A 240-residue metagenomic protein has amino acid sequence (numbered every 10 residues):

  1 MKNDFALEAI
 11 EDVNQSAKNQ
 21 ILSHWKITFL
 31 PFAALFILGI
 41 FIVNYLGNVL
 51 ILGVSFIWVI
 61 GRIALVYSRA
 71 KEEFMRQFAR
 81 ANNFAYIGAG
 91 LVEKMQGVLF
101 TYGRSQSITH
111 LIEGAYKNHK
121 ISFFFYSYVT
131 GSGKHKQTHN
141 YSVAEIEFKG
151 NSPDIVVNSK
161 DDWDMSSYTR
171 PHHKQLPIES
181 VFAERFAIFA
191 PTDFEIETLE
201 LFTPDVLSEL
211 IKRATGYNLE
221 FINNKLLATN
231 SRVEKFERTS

Functional and structural regions predicted by a protein language model:
N3-I27, M75-N82, G88, Y102-S240: Charged, low-complexity intrinsically disordered regions
V13-A70: Alpha-helical transmembrane spans
V54, I60, L65-L91: Charged, compositionally biased non-catalytic regions
I57-G61, K94, R170, T192: Generic, low-specificity signal for short hydrophobic/alpha-helical stretches with a mild N-terminal bias, encompassing
E93-Q96, T101-Y102: Membrane-cytosol interface segments
